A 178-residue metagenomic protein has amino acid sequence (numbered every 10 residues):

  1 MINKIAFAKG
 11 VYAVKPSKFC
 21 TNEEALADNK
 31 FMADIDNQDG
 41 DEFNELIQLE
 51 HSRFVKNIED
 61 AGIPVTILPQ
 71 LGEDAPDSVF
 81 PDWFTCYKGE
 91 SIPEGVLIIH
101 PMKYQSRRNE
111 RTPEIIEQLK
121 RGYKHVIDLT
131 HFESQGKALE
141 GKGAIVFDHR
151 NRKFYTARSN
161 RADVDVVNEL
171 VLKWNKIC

Functional and structural regions predicted by a protein language model:
M1-C178: The feature marks the mature, well-folded catalytic cores of soluble enzymes
